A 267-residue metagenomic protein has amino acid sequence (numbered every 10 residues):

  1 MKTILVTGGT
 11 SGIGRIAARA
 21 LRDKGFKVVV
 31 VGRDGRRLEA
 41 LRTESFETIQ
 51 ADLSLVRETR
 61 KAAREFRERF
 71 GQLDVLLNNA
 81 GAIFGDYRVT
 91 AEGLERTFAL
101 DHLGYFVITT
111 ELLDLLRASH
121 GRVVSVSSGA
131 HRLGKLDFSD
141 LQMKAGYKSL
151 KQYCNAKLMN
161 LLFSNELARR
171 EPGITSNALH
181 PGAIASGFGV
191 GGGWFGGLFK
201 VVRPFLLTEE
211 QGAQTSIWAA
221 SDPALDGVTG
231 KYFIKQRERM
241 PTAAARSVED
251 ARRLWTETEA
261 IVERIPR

Functional and structural regions predicted by a protein language model:
M1-G187, R264-R267: Rossmann-fold NAD(P)H-dependent dehydrogenase/reductase core
I4, R15, A20, S221 (+1 more regions): C-terminal helix-and-tail extensions that cap enzymatic domains
A20, A62, F163, G212-T215 (+2 more regions): Alpha-helical packing segments of well-folded alpha/beta enzyme cores
T59, A156, A178, K200-R239 (+1 more regions): C-terminal helical subdomain
T90, G192, T242-A245: Short acidic, glycine/proline-rich loop/turn micro-motifs
L136-L141, G191-F195, F233: Short, flexible, mixed-charge acidic loops at enzyme active sites
K144, G196-L198, R237-P241: A short small-residue
A185-K200: A glycine/serine/threonine-rich, flexible loop-to-helix segment that serves as the NAD(P) cofactor-binding "lid"
